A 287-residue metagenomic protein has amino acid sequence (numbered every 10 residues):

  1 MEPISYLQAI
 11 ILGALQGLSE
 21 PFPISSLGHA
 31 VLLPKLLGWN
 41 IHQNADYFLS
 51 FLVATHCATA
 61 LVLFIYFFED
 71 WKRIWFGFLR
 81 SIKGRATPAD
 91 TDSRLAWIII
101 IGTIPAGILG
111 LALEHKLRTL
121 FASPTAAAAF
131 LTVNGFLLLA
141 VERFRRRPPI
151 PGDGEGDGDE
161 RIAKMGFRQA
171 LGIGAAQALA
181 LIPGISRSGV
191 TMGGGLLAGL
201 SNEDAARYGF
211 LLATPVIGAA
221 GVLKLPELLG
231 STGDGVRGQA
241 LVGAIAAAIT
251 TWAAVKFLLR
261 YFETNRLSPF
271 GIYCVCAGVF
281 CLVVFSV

Functional and structural regions predicted by a protein language model:
M1-V287: Multi-pass membrane proteins that catalyze or facilitate reactions on polyprenyl-/lipid-phosphate substrates and their
